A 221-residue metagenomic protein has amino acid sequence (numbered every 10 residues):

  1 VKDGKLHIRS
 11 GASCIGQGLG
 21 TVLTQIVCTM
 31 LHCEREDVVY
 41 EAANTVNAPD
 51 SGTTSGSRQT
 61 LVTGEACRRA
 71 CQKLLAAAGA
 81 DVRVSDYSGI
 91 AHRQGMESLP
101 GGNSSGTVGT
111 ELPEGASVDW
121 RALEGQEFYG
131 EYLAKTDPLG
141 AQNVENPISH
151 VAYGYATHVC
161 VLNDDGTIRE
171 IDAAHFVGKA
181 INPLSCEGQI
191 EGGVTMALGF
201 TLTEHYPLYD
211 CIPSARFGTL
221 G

Functional and structural regions predicted by a protein language model:
V1-G221: Cofactor-binding beta-sheet edge motifs in enzyme active sites
